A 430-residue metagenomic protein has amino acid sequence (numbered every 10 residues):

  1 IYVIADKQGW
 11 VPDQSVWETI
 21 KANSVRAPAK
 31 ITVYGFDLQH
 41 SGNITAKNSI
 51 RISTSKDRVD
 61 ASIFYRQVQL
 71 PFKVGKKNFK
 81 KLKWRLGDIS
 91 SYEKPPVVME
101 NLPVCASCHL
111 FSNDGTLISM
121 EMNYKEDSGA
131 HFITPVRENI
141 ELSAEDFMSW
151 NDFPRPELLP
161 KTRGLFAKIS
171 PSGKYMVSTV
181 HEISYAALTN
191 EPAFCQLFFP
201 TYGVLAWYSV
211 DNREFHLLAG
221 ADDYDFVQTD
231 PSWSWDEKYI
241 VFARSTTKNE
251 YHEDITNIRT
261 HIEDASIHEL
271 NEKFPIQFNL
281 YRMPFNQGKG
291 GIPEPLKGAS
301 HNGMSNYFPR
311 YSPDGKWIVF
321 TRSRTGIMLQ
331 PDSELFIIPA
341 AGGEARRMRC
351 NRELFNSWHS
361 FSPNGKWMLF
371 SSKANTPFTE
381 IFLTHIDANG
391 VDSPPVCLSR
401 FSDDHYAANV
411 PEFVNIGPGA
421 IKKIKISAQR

Functional and structural regions predicted by a protein language model:
I1-R430: Sequence signature of WD/YWTD-type beta-propeller architectures
